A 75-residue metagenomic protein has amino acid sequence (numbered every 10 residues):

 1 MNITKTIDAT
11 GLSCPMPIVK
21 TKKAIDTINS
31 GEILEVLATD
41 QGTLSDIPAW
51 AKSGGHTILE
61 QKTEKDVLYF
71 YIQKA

Functional and structural regions predicted by a protein language model:
M1-I28: An N-terminal amphipathic alpha-helical segment
T4-T6, G31-E35, V67-Y69: Intrinsic-disorder/low-complexity, polar/charged segments enriched in Ser/Thr/Lys/Arg/Asp/Glu/Gln
T10-L12, T39, Q73-A75: Generic beta-structure capping elements
K20, A24-S53: Amphipathic, hydrophobic secondary-structure cores in small proteins
P48-A75: C-terminal structural segments of small proteins and small subunits
